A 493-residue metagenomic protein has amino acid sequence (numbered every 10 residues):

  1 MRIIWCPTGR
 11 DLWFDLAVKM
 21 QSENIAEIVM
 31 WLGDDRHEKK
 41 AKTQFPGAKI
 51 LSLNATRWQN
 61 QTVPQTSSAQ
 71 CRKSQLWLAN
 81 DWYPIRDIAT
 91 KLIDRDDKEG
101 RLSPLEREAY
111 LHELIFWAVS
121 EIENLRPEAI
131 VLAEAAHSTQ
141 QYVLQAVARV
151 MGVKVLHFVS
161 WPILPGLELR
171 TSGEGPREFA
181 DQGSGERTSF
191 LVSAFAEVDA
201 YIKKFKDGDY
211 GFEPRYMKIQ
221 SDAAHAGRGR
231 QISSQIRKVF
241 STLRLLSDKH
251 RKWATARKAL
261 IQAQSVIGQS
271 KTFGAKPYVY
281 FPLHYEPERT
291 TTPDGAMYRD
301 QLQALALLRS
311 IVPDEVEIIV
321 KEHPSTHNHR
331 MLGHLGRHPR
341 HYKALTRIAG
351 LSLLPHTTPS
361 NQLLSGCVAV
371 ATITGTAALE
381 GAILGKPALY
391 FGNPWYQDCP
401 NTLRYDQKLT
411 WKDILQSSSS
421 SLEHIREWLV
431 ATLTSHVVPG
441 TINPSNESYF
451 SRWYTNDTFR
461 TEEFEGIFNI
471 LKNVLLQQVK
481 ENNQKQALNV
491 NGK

Functional and structural regions predicted by a protein language model:
W5-N24, W31-G33, Q145-A146, Y298-V312: Histidine-anchored nucleotide/phosphate-binding helix
K19, E23-A118, N124, S160-A254: Conserved N-terminal ligand/cofactor-binding loop architecture of enzyme catalytic domains
I25, M151-K154, V316, K386: A short helix->loop->beta-strand "cap" motif at the edges of active sites that frequently abuts
R126-V131: Proline-aspartate-enriched helix->loop->beta-strand connector
L132-A136, P355-T402: A donor-sugar binding/catalytic signature common to diverse glycosyltransferases and related nucleotide-sugar
D181-A226, P400-K493: Leloir-type glycosyltransferase catalytic cores
R228-H338: Conserved catalytic-core segment of nucleotide-activated headgroup transferases in glycan assembly
R337-L354: Nucleotide-activated donor-binding/catalytic signature segment of Leloir-type glycosyltransferases, i.e., the conserved
